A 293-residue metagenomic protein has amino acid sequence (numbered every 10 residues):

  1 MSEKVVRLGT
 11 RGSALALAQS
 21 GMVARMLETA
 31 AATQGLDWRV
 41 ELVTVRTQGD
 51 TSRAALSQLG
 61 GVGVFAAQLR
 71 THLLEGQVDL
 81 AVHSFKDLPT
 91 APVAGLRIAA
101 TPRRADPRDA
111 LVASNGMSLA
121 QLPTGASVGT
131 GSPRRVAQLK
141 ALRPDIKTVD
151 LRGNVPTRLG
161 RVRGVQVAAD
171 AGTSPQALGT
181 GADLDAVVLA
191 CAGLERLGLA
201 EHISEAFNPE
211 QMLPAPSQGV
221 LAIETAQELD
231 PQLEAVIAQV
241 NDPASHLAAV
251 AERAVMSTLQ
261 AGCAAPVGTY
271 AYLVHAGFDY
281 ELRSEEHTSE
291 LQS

Functional and structural regions predicted by a protein language model:
S2-R46, T51-A54, Q58, A66 (+3 more regions): Small-molecule-sensing regulatory modules
R7-G9, A81, A99, G129 (+1 more regions): Short, well-ordered beta-strand segments
A54-L80: Short, structured active-site "lid" loops
G76, T124, A182: Structured loop/turn residues at beta-strand edges in well-structured enzyme cores
V78-V82, D185-A186: Short, Asp-centered acidic motifs that coordinate Mg2+ and/or phosphate in catalytic or ligand-binding sites
F85-L88, A94-I146: A conserved helix-loop-strand patch within extracytoplasmic ligand-binding domains of the periplasmic binding
